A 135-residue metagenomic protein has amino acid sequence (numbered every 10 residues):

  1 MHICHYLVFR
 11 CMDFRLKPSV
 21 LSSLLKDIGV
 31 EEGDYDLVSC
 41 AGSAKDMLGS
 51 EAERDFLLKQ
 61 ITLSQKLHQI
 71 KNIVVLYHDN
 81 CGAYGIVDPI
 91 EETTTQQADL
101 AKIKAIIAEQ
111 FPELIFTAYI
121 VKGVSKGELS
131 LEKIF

Functional and structural regions predicted by a protein language model:
M1-V20, V30, A41-L48, A52-E53 (+3 more regions): Divalent-metal-activated hydrolytic enzyme cores
K26-G33: Short helix-loop-beta junction
Y35-V38: Short, contiguous, well-structured surface segments enriched in hydrophobic/aromatic residues
F56: Catalytic-loop motifs flanking and including active-site residues across diverse enzymes
N72-H78: Acidic beta-strand-to-loop metal/phosphate-binding motif
